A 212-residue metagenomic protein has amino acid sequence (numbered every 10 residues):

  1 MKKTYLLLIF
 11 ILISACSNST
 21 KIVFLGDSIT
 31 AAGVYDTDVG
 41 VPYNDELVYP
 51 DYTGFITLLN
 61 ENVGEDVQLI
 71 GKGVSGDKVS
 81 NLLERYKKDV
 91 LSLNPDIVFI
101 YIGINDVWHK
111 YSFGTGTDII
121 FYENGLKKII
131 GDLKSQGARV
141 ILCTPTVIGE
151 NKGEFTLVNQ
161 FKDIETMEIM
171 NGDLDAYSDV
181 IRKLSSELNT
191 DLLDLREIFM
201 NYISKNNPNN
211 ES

Functional and structural regions predicted by a protein language model:
T4-I13: Sec-dependent N-terminal signal peptides
L12, I70, I141: Conserved Rossmann-like nucleotide-binding pocket used by diverse enzymes that bind dinucleotide cofactors
C16-S75, R85-N94, N207-P208: Serine-esterase "nucleophile elbow" of acetyl-processing enzymes
L58-E65, N81-S212: Alpha-helical cap/lid subdomain in secreted, periplasmic, or secretory-pathway luminal O-acyl-processing enzymes
